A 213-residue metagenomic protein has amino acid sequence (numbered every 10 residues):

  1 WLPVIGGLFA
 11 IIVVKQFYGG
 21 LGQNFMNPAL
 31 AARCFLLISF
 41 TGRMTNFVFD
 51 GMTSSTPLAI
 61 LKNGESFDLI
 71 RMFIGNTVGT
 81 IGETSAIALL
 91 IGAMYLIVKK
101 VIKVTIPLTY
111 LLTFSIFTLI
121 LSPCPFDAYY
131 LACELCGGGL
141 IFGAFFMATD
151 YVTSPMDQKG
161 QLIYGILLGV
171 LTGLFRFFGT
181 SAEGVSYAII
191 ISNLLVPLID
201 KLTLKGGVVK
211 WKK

Functional and structural regions predicted by a protein language model:
W1-G6, M72, N76-A86, A128-L140: Structural signature of hydrophobic alpha-helical transmembrane segments
I11-G22, N27, L89-K100, F145-S154: C-terminal ends of transmembrane helices
G22-L90: Long hydrophobic alpha-helical segments that form multi-pass transmembrane helix bundles in integral membrane proteins
F25, A29, A132-L140, Q161 (+1 more regions): Loop-to-transmembrane alpha-helix initiation sites
L30-R43, T113-L121, G139-F146, G165-G173 (+1 more regions): Small-residue-rich segments of transmembrane alpha-helices in multi-pass membrane proteins, especially helix faces
G42-F49, L121-F126, V170-V185: Hydrophobic alpha-helical transmembrane segments in multi-pass integral membrane proteins
T109, T118-Q158: A beta-strand-loop signature enriched in Asp, Gly, Thr, and Trp that corresponds to the sialidase/neuraminidase Asp-box
F178-K213: Cytosolic-side transmembrane-helix boundaries in multi-pass membrane proteins
